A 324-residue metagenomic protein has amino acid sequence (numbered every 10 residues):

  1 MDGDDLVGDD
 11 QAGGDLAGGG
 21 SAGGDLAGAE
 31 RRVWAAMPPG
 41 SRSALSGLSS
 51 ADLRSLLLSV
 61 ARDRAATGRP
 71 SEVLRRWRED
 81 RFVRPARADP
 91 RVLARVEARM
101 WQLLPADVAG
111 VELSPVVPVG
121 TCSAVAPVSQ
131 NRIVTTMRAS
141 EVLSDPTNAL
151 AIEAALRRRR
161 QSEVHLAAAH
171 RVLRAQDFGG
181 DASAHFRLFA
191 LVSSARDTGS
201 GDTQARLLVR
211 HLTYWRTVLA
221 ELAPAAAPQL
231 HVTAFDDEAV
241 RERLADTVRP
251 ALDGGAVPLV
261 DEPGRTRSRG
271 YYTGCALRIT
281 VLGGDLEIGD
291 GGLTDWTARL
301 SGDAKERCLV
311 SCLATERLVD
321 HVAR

Functional and structural regions predicted by a protein language model:
D2, A22-R324: TRNA-recognition modules of translation machinery and tRNA-sensing kinases, especially anticodon-binding
L6-A22: Long, intrinsically disordered low-complexity tandem-repeat segments
